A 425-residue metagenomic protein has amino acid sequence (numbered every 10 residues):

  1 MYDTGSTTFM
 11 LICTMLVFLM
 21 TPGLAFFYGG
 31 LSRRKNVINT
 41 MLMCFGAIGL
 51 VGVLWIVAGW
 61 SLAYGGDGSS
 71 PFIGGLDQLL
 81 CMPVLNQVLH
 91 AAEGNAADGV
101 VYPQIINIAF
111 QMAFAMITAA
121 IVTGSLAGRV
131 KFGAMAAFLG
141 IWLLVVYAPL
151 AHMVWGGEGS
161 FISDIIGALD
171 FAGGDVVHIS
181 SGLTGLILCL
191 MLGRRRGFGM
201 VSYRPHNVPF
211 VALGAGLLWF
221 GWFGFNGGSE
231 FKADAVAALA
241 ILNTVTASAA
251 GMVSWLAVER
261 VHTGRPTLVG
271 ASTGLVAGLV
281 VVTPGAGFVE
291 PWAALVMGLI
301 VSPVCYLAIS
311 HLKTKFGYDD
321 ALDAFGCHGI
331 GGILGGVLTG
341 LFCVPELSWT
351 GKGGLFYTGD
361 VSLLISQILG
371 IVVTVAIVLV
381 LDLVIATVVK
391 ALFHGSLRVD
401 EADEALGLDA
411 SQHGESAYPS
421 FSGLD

Functional and structural regions predicted by a protein language model:
M1-D425: Glycine- and aromatic-enriched membrane alpha-helices
